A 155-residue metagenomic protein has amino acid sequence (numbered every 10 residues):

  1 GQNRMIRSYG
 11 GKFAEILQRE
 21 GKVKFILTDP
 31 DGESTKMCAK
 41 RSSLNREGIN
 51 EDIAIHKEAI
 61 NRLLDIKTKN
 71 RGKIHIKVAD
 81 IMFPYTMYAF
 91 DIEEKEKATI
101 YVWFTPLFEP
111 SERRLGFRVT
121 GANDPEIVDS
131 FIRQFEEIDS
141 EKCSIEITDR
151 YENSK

Functional and structural regions predicted by a protein language model:
G1-C38, G116-E137: PLD-like (HKD) phosphodiesterase/transphosphatidyltransferase domain
G11-E15, I55-D65, D129-S140, D149: Charged/polar, solvent-exposed surface patches and flexible loops
Q18-E20, K69-R71, K95: Short, well-ordered coil/turn elements that cap or connect secondary structure elements
V23-F25, L63, I76, I100-F104 (+1 more regions): Generic structural hydrophobic/aromatic packing signal, biased to beta-strands
T35-Y88: HKD-type phospholipase D/PLD-like phosphodiesterase module
A39-N45, I92-E96, R118-T120: Generic alpha-helical propensity signal that fires on short helical segments and nearby coil/disordered stretches
I74-G116: HKD (HxKxxxxD) catalytic microenvironment of the phospholipase D
T99-K155: Signature of lipid phosphatidyltransferase scaffolds
